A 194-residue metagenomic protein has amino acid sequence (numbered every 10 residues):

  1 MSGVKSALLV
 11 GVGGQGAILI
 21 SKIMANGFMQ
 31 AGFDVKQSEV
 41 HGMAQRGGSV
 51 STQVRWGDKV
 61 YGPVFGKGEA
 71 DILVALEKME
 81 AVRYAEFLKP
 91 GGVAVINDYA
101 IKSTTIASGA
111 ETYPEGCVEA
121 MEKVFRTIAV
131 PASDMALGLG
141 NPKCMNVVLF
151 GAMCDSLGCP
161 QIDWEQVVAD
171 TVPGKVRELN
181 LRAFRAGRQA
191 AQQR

Functional and structural regions predicted by a protein language model:
M1-R194: Active-site cofactor/cluster-binding pocket
